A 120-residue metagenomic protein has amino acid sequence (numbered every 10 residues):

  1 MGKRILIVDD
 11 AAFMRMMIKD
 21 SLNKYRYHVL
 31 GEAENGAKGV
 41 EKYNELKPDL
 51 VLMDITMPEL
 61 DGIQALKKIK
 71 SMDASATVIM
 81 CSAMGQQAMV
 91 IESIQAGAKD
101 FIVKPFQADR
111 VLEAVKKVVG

Functional and structural regions predicted by a protein language model:
A12-G31: Two-component/phosphorelay signaling modules centered on CheY-like receiver
N35-K38, D61-Q64: Acidic catalytic/metal-coordinating carboxylates
L46-L52: Active-site beta3 strand of CheY-like receiver
M57: Receiver (REC) domain active-site loop signature in two-component systems and cognate sites in sensor histidine kinases
M84-G85: Short, conserved "switch-loop" micro-motifs in signal-transduction and mechanochemical regulators
F106-V115: C-terminal output helix
